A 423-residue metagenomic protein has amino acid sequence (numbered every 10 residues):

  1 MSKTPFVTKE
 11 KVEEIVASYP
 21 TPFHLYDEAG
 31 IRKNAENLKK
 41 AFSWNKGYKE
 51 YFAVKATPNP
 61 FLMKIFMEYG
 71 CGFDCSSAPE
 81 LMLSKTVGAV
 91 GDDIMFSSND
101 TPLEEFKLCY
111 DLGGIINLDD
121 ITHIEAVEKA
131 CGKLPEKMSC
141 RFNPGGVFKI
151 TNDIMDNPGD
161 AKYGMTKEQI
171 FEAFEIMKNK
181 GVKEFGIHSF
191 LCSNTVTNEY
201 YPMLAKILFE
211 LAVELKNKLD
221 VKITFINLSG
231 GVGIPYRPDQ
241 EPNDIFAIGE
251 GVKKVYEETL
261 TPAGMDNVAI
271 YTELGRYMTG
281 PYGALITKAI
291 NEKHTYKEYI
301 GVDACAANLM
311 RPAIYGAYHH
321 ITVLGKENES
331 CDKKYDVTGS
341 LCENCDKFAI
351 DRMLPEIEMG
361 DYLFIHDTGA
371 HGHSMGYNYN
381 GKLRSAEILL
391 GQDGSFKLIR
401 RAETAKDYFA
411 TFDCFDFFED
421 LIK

Functional and structural regions predicted by a protein language model:
M1-E136, M177-N179, K183, N217 (+3 more regions): A charged N-terminal "starter" segment
I31, K55, S77, C109 (+7 more regions): Conserved, mostly hydrophobic/aromatic
A56-P58, P79, D100-P102, D120-T122 (+7 more regions): Active-site-proximal loop/turn and secondary-structure-junction residues that shape catalytic pockets, frequently
M63, T86, F106-L108, V127-A130 (+6 more regions): Short acidic, glycine/serine/threonine-rich loops at helix termini
G72-D74, M95, N117, S139-R141 (+8 more regions): Structured core elements
K133-V147: Glycine-rich, aromatic-flanked loop segments that form ligand/cofactor-binding clefts across common enzyme folds
P144-I290: Active-site loop/helix belt of alpha/beta enzymes
L260, M265-K423: Charged (often Lys/Glu-rich) extended helix/loop segments that serve as interaction or gating elements
